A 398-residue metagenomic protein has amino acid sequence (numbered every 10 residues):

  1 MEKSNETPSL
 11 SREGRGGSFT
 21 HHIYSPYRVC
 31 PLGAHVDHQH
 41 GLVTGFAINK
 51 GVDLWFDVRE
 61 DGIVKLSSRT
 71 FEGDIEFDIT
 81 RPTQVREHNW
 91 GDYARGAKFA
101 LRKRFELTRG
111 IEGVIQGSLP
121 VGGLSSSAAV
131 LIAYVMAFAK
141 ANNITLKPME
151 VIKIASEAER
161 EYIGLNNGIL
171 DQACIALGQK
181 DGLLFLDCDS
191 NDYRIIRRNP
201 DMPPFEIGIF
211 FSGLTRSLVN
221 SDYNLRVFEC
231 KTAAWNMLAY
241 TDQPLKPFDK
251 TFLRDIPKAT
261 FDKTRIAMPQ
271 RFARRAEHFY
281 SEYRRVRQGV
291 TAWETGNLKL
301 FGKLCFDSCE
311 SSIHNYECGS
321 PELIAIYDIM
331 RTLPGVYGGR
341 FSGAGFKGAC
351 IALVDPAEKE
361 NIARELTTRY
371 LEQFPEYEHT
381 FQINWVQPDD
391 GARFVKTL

Functional and structural regions predicted by a protein language model:
E2, G17-L42, E76-R81, E87-P200 (+3 more regions): Gly/Ser-rich oxyanion-binding loop with an adjacent helix/lid that shapes the negatively charged ligand pocket
S4-T7, G16-L32, D53-N89, G182-G338 (+1 more regions): C-terminal nucleotide
H35-D37, F46-I48, Y283: A short catalytic or substrate-binding loop motif that flags glycine-/basic-rich loops and adjacent residues that bind
H40-A47, R226-V227: Short Gly/aromatic-enriched secondary-structure transition segments
A129, A349-V354: FabD-like malonyl-/acyl-CoA
F346: Glycine-rich phosphate-binding loop
